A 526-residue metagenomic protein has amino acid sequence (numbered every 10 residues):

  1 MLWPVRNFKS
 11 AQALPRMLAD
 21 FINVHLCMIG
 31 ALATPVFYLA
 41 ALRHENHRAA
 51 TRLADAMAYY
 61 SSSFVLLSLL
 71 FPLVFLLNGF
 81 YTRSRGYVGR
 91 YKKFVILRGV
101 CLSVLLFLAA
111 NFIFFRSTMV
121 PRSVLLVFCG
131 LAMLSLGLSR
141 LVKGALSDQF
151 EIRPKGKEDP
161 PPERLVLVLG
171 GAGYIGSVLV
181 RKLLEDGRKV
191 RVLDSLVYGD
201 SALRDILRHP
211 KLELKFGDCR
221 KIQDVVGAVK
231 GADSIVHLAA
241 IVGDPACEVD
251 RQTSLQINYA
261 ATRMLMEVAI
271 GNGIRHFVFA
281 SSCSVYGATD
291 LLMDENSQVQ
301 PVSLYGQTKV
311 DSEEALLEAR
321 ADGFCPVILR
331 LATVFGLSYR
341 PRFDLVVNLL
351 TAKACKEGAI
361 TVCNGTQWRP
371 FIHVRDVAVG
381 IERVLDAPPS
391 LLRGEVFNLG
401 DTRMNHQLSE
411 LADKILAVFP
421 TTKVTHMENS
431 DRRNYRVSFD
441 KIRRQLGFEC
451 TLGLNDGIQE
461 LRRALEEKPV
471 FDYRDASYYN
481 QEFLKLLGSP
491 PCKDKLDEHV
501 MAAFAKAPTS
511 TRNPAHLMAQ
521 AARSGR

Functional and structural regions predicted by a protein language model:
M1-I152, G243: Signature of alpha-helical transmembrane segments in polytopic membrane proteins
F150, P154-S234: N-terminal Rossmann/SDR dinucleotide-binding element
C219-I257: NAD(P)H-binding glycine-rich loop region in Rossmannoid oxidoreductase-like domains and their noncatalytic homologs
R220, V249, T253-M264, V285 (+3 more regions): Glycine-rich NAD(P)-binding loop of the Rossmann-fold in SDR/ketoreductase-type enzymes
L255, S297, V302-V310, R340-L345 (+1 more regions): Short-chain dehydrogenase/reductase
R263-L304: Conserved Rossmann-fold NAD(P)-dependent oxidoreductase catalytic core, especially the SDR/UDP-sugar
L291, E314-R369, V374-L385, D413-L416: NAD(P)-dependent short-chain dehydrogenase/reductase
G358, V362-S524: C-terminal substrate-binding subdomain of Rossmann-fold SDR/epimerase-dehydratase oxidoreductases
